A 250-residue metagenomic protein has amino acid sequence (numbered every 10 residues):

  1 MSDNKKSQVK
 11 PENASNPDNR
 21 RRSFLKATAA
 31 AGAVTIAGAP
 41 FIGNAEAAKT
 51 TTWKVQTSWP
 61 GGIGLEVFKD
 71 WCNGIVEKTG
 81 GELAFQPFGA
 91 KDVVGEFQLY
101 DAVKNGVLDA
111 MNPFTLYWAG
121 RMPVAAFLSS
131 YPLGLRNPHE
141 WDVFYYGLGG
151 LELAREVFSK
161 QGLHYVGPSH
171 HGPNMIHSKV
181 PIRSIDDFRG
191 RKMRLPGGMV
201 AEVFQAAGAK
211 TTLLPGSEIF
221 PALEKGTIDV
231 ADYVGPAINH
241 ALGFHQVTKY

Functional and structural regions predicted by a protein language model:
M1-N19, A30: N-terminal secretory signal peptides
N19, S23-W141, G149-Y250: N-terminal secretory/targeting leader peptides
